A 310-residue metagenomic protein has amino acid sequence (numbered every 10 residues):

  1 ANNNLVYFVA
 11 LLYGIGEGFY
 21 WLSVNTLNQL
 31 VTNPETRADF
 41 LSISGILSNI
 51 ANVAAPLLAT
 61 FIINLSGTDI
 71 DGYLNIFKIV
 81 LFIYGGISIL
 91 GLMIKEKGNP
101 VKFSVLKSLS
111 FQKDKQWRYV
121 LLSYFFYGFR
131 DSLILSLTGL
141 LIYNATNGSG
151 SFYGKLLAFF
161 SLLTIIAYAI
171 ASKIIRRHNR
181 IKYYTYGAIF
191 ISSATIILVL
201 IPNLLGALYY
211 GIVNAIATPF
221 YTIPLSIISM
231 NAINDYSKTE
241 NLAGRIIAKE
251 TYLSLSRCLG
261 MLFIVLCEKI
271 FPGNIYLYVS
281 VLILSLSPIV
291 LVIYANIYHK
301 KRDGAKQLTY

Functional and structural regions predicted by a protein language model:
A1, K182-I197: Structural signature of the two symmetry-related core transmembrane helices
V9-I63, Y119-L135, F160-S172, Y210-I264: Substrate-agnostic recognition of the 12-TM MFS/MFS-like secondary transporter fold
L41, Y73, G148-L157, L242 (+1 more regions): Juxtamembrane helix-start elements in MFS-like secondary transporters
A54-I76, L140, N144, L259-S280: Transmembrane alpha-helix termini and helix-breaking/packing motifs in multi-pass membrane transporters
L74-M93, Y278-A295: Symmetry-related core transmembrane helices of the 12-TM Major Facilitator Superfamily/SLC fold
I87-V105, Y294-K306: Helix-loop junctions on the cytosolic side of multi-pass membrane transporters, especially the intracellular loop
I94-F126, Y310: Juxtamembrane intracellular "pre-TM" segments in multi-pass secondary transporters
S136-F152: Short amphipathic helix-loop junctions that connect adjacent transmembrane helices in Major Facilitator Superfamily/SLC
